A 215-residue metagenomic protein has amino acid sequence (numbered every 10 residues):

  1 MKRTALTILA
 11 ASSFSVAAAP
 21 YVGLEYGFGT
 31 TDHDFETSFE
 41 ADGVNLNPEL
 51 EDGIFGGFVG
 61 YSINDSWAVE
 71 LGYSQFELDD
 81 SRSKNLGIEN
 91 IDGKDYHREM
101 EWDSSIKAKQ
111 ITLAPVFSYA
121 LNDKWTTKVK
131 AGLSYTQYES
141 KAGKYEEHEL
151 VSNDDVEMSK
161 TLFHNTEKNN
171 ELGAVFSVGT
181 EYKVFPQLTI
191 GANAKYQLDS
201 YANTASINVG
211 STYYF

Functional and structural regions predicted by a protein language model:
M1-Y21: Cleavable N-terminal export/targeting peptides
A17-Q75, F117-A120: Short glycine/proline- and aromatic-enriched beta-strand/turn motifs that initiate or cap beta-hairpins
P20-V22, S66-L71, K124-T127, Y182-A192: Repeated loop/turn-to-beta-strand initiation elements of outer-membrane beta-barrel proteins
L24, G57-Y61, L113-Y119, A131-L133 (+3 more regions): Residues on the lipid-exposed face of transmembrane beta-strands in outer-membrane beta-barrel proteins
L24-F28, L71-Q75, V129-Y135, A192-Y196: Transmembrane beta-barrel strands of outer-membrane/channel proteins
G27, T31, A120, K130 (+2 more regions): Mature, Sec-exported extracytoplasmic domains of Gram-positive
T31-D52, Q75-Q110, T136-E171, Y196-L198: Extracellular/periplasm-exposed beta-strand and loop segments of Gram-negative cell-envelope proteins, dominated by
F76, F176-F215: Predominantly the C-terminal beta-signal and adjacent terminal strand-loop region of outer-membrane beta-barrel
